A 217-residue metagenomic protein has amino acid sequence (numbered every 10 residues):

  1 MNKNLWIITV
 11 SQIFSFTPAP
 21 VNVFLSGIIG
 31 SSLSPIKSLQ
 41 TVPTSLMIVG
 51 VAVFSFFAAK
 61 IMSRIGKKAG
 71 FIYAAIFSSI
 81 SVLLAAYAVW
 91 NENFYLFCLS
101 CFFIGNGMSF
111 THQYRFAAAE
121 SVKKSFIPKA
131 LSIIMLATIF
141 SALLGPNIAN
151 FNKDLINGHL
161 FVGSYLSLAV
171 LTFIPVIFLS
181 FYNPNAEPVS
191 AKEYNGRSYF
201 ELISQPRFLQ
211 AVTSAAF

Functional and structural regions predicted by a protein language model:
M1-N2, Y182-S214: Juxtamembrane intracellular "pre-TM" segments in multi-pass secondary transporters
M1-V49, L209-Q210: Helix-loop boundary and gating motifs at the non-cytosolic
N2-K3, Y87-L99: Helix-loop junctions at membrane interfaces in 12-TM secondary transporters
F54-K67: Helix-to-loop junctions at the C-terminal end of transmembrane segments in multipass secondary transporters
K68-A69, F151-V170: A membrane-interface helix-boundary motif in multi-pass transporters
I76-N91: C-terminal ends and interior cores of transmembrane alpha-helices in multi-pass membrane transporters/permeases
C98-L136: Cytoplasmic helix-loop-helix junction between adjacent transmembrane helices in 12-TM secondary transporters
G145, A149-N150, A169-V189: C-terminal membrane-cytosol helix-exit motif in multi-pass small-molecule transporters
